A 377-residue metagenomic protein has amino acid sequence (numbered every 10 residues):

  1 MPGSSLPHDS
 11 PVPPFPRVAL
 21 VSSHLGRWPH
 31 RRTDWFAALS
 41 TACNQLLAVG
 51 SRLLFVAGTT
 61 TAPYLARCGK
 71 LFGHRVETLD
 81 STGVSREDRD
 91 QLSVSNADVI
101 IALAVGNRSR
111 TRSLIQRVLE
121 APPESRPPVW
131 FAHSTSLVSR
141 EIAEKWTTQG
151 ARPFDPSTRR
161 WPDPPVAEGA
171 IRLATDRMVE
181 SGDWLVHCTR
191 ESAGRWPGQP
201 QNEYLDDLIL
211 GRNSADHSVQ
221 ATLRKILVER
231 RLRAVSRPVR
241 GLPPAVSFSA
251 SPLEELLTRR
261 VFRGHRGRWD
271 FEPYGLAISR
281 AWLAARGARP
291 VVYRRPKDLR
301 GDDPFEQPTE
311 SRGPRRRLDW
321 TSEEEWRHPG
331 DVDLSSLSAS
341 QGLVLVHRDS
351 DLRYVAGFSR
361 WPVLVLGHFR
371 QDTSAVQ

Functional and structural regions predicted by a protein language model:
M1-A170: Glycine-biased, small-residue-rich flexible motifs in mid-sequence functional cores and linkers
Q149-Q377: NAD-dependent ADP-ribosyltransferases
